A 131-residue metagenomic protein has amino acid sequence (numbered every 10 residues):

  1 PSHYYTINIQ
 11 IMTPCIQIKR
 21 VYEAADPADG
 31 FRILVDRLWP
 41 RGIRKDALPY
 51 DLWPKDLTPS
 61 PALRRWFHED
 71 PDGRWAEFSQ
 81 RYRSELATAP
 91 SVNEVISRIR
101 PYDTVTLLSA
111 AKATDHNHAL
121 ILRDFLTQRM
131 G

Functional and structural regions predicted by a protein language model:
P1-I11: N-terminal amphipathic/basic-hydrophobic helices that include classical n-h-c signal peptides and signal-anchor
I9-G131: Residues lining hydrophobic/aromatic ligand-binding pockets adjacent to catalytic sites
